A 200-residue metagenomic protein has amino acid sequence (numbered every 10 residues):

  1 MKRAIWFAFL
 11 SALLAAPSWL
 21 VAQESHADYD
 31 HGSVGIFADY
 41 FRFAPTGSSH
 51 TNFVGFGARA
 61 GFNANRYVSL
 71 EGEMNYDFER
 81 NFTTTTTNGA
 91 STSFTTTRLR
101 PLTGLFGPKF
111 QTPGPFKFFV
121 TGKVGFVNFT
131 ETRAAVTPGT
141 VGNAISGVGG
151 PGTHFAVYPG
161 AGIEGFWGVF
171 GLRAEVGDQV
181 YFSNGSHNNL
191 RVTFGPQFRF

Functional and structural regions predicted by a protein language model:
M1-F9: Bacterial N-terminal signal peptides that target proteins for export
L10-F37, F110: Outer-membrane beta-barrel biogenesis signature
Q23-E24, G35-R42, R59-G139, F155 (+3 more regions): Gram-negative (and chloroplast) outer-membrane scaffold detector with strong preference for beta-barrel transmembrane
H26-D28, G47-F53, S93-R100, A144-T153 (+1 more regions): Replace "Gram-negative outer membrane beta-barrel proteins" with "bacterial and organellar outer membrane beta-barrel
G55-G57: N-terminal post-signal-peptidase region of extra-cytosolic proteins
